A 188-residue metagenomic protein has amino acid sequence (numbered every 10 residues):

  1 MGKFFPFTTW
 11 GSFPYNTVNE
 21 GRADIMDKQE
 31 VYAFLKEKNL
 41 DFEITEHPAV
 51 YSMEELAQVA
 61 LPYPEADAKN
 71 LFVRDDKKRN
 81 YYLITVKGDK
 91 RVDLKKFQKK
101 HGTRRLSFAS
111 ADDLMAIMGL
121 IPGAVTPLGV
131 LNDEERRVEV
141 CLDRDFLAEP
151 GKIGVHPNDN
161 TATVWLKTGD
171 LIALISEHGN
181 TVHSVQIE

Functional and structural regions predicted by a protein language model:
G2-F4, T9-E188: Extended, low-hydrophobicity, polar/charged segments
